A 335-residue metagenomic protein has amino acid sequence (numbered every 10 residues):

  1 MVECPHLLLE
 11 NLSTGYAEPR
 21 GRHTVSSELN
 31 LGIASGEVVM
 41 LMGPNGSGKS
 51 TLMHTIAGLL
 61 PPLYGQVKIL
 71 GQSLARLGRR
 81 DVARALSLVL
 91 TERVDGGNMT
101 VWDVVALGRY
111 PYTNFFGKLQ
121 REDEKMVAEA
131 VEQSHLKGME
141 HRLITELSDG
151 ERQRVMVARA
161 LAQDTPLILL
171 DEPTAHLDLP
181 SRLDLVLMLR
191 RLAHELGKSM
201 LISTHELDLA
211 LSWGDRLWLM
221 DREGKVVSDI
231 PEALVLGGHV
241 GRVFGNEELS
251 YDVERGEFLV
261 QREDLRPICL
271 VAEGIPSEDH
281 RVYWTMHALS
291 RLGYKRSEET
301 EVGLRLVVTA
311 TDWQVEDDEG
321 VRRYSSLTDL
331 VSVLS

Functional and structural regions predicted by a protein language model:
V2-L9, S13-L29, G46, R76-G78 (+1 more regions): A short, flexible loop at the N-terminus of ABC-type nucleotide-binding domains that lies
M42-P44: The feature captures the beta-strand-to-loop junction immediately N-terminal to the Walker
A57: Helix-to-loop junction immediately C-terminal to a conserved catalytic motif
G65-S73, V82: Conserved ABC transporter NBD signature motif
A106, R121-M139: Conserved ABC ATPase "signature" region
L143-L147, E151: Conserved ABC ATPase signature
I168-D171: Catalytic Walker B motif of ABC-type/P-loop ATPase nucleotide-binding domains
